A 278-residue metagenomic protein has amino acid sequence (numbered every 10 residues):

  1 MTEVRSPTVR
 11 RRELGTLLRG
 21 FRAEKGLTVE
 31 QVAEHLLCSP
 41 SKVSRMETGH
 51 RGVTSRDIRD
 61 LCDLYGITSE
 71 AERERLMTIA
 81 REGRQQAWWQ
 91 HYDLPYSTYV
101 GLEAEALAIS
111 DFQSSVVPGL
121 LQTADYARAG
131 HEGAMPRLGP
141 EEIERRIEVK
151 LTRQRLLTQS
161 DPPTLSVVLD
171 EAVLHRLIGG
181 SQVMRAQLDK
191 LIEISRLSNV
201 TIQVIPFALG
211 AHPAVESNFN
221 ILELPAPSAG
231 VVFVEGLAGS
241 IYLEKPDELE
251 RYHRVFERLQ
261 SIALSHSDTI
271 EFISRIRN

Functional and structural regions predicted by a protein language model:
T2-R12, T16, G20, E24 (+4 more regions): Interdomain hinge/linker segments and adjacent boundary elements that couple functional modules
L37, S55-R59, V231-E235: Short acidic (Asp/Glu) and glycine-rich catalytic loops that position anionic groups and cofactors
C38, W88-W89, F219: Tryptophan-centered motif/residue detector
G180-N278: C-terminal regulatory/effector modules of DNA-binding transcriptional regulators
